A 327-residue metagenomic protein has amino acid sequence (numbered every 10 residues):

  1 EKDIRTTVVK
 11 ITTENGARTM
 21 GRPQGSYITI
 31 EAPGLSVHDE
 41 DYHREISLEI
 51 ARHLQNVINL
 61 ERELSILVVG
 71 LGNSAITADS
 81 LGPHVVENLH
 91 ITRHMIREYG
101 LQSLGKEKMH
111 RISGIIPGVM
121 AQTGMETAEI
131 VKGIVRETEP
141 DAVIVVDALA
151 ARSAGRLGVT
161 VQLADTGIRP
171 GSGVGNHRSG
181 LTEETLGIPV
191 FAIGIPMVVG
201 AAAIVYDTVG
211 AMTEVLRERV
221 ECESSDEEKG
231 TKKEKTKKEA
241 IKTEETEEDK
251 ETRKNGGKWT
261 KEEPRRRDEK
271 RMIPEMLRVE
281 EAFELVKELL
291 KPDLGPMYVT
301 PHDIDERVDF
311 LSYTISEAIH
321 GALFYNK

Functional and structural regions predicted by a protein language model:
E1-E63: Extended, charged alpha/beta regions that create polyanion-binding interfaces
T29-P33, S65-I76, G114-G118: Short glycine-rich or small-residue beta-strand-to-loop segments that form or flank ligand, phosphate, metal/Fe-S
I66, D141-A142: Conserved acidic residues
L71-L81, A121, A148-R152: Gly/Ser/Thr-rich loops at beta-strand to alpha-helix junctions that form or flank small-molecule/cofactor-binding
N73-H110, G114: Glycine-rich phosphate/diphosphate-binding loop of Rossmann-like nucleotide-binding domains
L104-I134: A structural-propensity feature for long, helix-poor, extended segments
I115-I116, V145-N326: A structural signal for small-residue-enriched, beta-sheet-centric alpha/beta enzyme cores and oligomeric scaffold folds
